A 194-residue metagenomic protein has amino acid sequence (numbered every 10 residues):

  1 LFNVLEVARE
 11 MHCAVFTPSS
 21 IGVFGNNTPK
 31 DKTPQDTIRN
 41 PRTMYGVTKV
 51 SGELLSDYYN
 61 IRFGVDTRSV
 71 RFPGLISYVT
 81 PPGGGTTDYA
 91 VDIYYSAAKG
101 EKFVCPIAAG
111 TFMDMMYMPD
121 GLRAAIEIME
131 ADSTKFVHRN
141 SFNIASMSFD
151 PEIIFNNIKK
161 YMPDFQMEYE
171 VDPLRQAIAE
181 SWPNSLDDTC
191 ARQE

Functional and structural regions predicted by a protein language model:
F2-T43: Conserved Rossmann-fold NAD(P)-dependent oxidoreductase catalytic core, especially the SDR/UDP-sugar
V4, A8, V15, L55-S56 (+2 more regions): Hydrophobic positions on the long internal alpha-helix of Rossmann-like NAD(P)-dependent oxidoreductase domains
E10, N26-P29, N40-R68, P73 (+1 more regions): Active-site Tyr-X1-5-Lys
V15-S19, V23, R68-G74, D114 (+1 more regions): Structural signature of the Rossmann-like NAD(P)-dependent dehydrogenase/reductase core
T37, R42-E53, G83-V91, D114-M115: Short-chain dehydrogenase/reductase
S51, L55, Y59, Y89 (+2 more regions): Hydrophobic alpha-helix immediately C-terminal to the catalytic Tyr-X-X-X-Lys motif of short-chain
D57-F112, M118-L122: NAD(P)-dependent short-chain dehydrogenase/reductase
P106-A108, M113-E194: C-terminal substrate-binding subdomain of Rossmann-fold SDR/epimerase-dehydratase oxidoreductases
